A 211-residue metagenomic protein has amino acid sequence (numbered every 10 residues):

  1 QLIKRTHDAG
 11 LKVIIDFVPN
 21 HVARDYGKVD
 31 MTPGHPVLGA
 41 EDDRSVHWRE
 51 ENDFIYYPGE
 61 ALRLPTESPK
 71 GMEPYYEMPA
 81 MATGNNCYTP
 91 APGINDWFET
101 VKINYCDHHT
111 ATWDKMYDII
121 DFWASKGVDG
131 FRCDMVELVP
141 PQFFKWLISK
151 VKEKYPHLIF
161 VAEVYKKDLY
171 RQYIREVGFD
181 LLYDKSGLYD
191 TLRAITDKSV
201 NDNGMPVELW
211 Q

Functional and structural regions predicted by a protein language model:
Q1-F122, R193-A194: Substrate-binding/active-site clefts of carbohydrate-active enzymes
I3, H21, P33-G39, S45 (+3 more regions): Active-site-proximal helices and loops of the catalytic beta/alpha 8
